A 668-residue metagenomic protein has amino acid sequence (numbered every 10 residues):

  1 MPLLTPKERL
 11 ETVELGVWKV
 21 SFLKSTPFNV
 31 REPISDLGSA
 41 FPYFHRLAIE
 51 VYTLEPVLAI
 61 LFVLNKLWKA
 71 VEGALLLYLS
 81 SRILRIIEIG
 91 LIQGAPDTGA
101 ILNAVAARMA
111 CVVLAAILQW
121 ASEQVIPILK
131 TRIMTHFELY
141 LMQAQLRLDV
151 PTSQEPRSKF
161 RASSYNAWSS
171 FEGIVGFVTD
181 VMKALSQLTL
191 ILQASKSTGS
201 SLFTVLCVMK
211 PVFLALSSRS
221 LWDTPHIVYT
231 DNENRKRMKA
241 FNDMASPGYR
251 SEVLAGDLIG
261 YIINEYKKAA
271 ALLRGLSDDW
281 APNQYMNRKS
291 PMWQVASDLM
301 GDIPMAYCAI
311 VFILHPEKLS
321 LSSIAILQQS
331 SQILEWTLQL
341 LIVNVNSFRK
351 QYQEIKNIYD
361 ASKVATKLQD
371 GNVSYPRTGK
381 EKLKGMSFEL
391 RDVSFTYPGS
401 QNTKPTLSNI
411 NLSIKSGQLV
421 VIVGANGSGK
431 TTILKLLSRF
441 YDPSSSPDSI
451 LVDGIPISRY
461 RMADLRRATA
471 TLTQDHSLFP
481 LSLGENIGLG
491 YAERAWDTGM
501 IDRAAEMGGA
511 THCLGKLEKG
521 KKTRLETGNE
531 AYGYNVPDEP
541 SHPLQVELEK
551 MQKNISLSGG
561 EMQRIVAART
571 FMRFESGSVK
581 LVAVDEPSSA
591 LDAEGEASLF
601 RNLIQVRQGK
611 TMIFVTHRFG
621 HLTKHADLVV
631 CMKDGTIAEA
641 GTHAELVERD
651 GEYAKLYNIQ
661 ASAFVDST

Functional and structural regions predicted by a protein language model:
M1-G73, G90-V105, S122-I126, K130 (+4 more regions): Membrane-integrated ABC transporters
V57-L118, L185-L221, Y307, I313-E317 (+1 more regions): Transmembrane helix-loop-helix hairpins at lipid-water interfaces of multipass membrane proteins, especially the type-1
H226-Y229, A255-L258, K318-V364: Cytosolic ends of transmembrane helices, especially the final helix of ABC transmembrane type-1 domains
Y229-Y285, R349-Q353, I358: Loop segments that connect adjacent transmembrane helices in multi-pass transporters
I259, V295, S362-V420, S458 (+2 more regions): Primarily ABC-family ATPase nucleotide-binding module
D370-N372, P376-K382, S416, V421 (+2 more regions): Conserved post-Walker A segment of ABC ATPase nucleotide-binding domains
S444-S445, T473-L548, M572-V579, E652: Conserved "ABC signature" C-loop
P480, G515-K522, N529, R601 (+2 more regions): C-terminal portion of ABC ATPase nucleotide-binding domains
